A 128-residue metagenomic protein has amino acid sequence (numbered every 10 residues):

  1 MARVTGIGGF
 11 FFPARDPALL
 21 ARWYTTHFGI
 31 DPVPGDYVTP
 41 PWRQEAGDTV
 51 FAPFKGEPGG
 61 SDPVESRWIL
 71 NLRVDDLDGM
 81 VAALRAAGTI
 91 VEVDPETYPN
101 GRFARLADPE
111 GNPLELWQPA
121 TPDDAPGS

Functional and structural regions predicted by a protein language model:
M1-F12, V81-S128: Vicinal oxygen chelate
M1-T5, F11-V50: Core segments of cupin and vicinal oxygen chelate
G9, D48-F51, R67-I69, G101: Structural motif
A14-D16, E57, V74-L77, P109 (+1 more regions): Short loop segments at secondary-structure junctions
Y24-T26, K55-E57, G79-M80, A87-V91: Short secondary-structure boundary micro-motifs
F28-P32, L72-R73, V93-E96: Short linear motifs in intrinsically disordered
G29-S66, L106-P109, P113-A120: Conserved short beta-strand elements that form part of the metal-binding/catalytic scaffold of enzyme active sites
P63-L84: Mid-chain, well-packed structural core segment of small domains
